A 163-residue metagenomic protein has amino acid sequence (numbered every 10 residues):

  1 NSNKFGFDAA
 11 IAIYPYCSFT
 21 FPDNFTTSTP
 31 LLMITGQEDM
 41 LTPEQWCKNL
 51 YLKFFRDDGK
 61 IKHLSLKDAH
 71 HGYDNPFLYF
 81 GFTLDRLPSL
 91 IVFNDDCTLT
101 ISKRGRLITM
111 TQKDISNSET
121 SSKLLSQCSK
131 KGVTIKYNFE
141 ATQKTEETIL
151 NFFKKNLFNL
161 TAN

Functional and structural regions predicted by a protein language model:
N1-S28, M40, Q45: Primarily recognizes the serine-hydrolase "nucleophile elbow" in alpha/beta-hydrolase and SGNH/GDSL folds
N3, W46-L50, T145, I149: Stable alpha-helical elements in mature extracytoplasmic
A9, P30, K60-K62: Residues at the starts of beta-strands that form the adenosine-phosphate
I13-Y16, Q37, A69-G72: Active-site pre-Tyr helix/loop in NAD(P)-dependent dehydrogenases
F25-T27, L52-R56: Short, surface-exposed basic-aromatic patches at helix termini and helix-loop junctions that form
L32-T35: Short beta-strand/loop motif that positions the catalytic acidic residue of the alpha/beta-hydrolase fold
E38-M40, N138: A generic structural signal for short
F55-I61, K67-N163: Alpha/beta-hydrolase-fold serine-hydrolase catalytic core, especially in secreted/extracellular enzymes
